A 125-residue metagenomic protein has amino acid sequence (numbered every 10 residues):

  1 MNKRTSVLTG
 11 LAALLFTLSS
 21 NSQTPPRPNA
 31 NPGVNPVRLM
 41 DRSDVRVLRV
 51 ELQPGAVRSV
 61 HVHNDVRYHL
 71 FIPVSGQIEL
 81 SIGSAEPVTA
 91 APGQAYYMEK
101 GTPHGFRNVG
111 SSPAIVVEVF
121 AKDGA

Functional and structural regions predicted by a protein language model:
M1-L8: Bacterial N-terminal signal peptides that target proteins for export
T9-T17: Bacterial N-terminal signal peptides
S22-A30: Cleaved targeting-peptide boundary
N29-V62, V66-R67, V117-V119, D123: A short glycine-rich, His/Asp/Glu-containing loop-to-beta-strand
V57-S59, E79, Y96, K100-F106: Histidine-centered metal-chelating micro-motifs
N64-E79: Short, conserved beta-strand element in jelly-roll/cupin
S84-G101: Short acidic-glycine-tyrosine-enriched beta hairpin
G101-A125: Ligand-binding loop in jelly-roll beta-barrel domains
